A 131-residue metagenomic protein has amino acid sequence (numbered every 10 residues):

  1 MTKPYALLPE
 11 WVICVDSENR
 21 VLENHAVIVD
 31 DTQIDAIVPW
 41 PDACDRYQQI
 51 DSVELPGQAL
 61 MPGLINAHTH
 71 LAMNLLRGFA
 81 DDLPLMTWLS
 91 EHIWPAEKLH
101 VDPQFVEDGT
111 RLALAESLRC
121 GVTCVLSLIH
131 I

Functional and structural regions predicted by a protein language model:
M1-R46, A59: N-terminal metal-binding scaffold of metallo-dependent hydrolase/deaminase domains
A6, Q49-E54: Conserved beta-strand scaffold positions in the cores of enzyme catalytic domains, especially in NTP/NDP-utilizing
A59-F79: Di-metal (Zn2+ and/or Mg2+/Mn2+) metal-binding site signature of metallo-dependent hydrolases with the MBL/beta-CASP
L75-D108: Active-site gating loops and adjacent loop-to-helix segments of metal-dependent hydrolytic enzymes
T123-C124: Short acidic/polar active-site loop segments enriched in Thr and Asp
I129-I131: Conserved small/polar residues in nucleotide/adenosyl-binding loops
